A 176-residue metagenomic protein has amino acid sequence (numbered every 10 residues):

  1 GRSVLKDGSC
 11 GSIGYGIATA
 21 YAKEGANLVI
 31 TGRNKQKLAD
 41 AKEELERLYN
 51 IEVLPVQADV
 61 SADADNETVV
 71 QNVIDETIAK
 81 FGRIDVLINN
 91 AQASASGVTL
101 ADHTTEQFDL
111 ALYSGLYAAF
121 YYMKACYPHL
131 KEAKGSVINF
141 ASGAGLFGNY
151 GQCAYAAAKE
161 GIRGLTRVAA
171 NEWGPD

Functional and structural regions predicted by a protein language model:
G1-N27: Canonical Rossmann dinucleotide-binding motif of NAD(H)/NADP(H)-dependent dehydrogenases/reductases, specifically
E24-D40: Conserved glycine-rich Rossmann-like NAD(P)H-binding loop of the short-chain dehydrogenase/reductase
V98-L100, T104-D109: Substrate-binding pocket helix/loop in short-chain dehydrogenase/reductase
A101, F147-C153, P175-D176: Active-site loop immediately N-terminal to the catalytic Tyr-X3-Lys motif of short-chain dehydrogenase/reductase
M123, A158, T166: Active-site helix of classical SDR
P128, N171-P175: Alpha-helical segment proximal to the catalytic Tyr-Lys
S142: Residue(s) in the substrate-gating loop at a strand-loop-helix junction that position the organic substrate next
